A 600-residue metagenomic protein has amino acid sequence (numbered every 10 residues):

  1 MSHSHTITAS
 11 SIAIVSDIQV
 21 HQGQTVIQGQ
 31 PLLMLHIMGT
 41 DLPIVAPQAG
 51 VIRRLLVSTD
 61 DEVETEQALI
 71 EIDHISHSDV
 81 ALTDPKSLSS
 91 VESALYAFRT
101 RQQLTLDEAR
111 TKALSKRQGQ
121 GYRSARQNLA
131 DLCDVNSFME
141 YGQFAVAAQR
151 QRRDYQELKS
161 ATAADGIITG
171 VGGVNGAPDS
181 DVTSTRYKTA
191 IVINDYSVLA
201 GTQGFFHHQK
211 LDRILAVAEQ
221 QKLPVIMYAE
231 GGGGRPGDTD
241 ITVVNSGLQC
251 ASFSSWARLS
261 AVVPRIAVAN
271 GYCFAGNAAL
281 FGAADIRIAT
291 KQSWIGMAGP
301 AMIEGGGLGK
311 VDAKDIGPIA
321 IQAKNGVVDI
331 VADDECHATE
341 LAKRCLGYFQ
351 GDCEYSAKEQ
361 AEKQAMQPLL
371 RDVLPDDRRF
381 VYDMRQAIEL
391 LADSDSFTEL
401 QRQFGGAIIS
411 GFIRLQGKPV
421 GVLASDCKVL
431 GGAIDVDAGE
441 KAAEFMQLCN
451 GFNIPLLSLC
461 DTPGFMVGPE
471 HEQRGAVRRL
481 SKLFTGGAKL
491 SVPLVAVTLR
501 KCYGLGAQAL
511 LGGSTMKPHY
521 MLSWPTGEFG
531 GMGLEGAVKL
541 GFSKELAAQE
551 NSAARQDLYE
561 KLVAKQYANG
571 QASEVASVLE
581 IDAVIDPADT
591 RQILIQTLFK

Functional and structural regions predicted by a protein language model:
M1-I14, P31-A49, W256-A257: Short beta-strand-turn/beta-hairpin segments enriched in glycine/proline and small hydrophobics that form edge-strand
S10-T25, I52-D61: Short histidine-centered loop motifs in beta-beta connectors
S11, Q22, M38-T40, Q48 (+4 more regions): A generic "binding-loop/recognition-motif" signal
I12, D17, A49, I168-V171 (+1 more regions): Conserved beta-strand residues within beta-sheet cores
Q24-V45, V63-D79: Short hydrophobic beta/alpha edge segments that flank linear recognition/processing sites
I75-K600: Ligand-binding clefts of soluble mixed alpha/beta catalytic domains
